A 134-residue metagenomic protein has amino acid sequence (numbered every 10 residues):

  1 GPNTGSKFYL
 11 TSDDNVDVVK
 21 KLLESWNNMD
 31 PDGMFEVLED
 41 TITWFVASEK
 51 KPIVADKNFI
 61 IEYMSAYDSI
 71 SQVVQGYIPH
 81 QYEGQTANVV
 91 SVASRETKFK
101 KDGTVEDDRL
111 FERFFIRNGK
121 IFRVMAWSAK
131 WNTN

Functional and structural regions predicted by a protein language model:
G1-N28, E36: Short, low-complexity N-terminal intrinsically disordered segments enriched in polar/charged residues
V19-L22, G33-F35, I42, F59-I60 (+2 more regions): Hydrophobic pocket/interface hotspot
F35-Q81: A solvent-exposed, acidic/Ser-Thr-rich amphipathic alpha-helical stretch
L38, S94-K98, S128: Short beta-strand segments enriched in hydrophobic/aromatic residues within well-folded beta-rich domains
S69, T97-D107: Short, cysteine-centered beta-strand-loop-beta hairpins and adjacent loop/turn segments enriched in charged/polar
Q81-N88, F115-I121: A short, structured loop/turn motif at beta-sheet edges
T86-E96: A short hydrophobic beta-strand element
D107-N134: Short beta-strand edge/turn micro-motifs at domain boundaries
